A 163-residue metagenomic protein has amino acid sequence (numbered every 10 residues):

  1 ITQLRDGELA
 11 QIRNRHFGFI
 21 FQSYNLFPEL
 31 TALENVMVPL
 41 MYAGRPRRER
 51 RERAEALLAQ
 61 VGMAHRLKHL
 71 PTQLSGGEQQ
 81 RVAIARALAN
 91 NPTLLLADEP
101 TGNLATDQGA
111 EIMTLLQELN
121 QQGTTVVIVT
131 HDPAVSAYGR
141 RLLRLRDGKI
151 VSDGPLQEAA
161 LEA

Functional and structural regions predicted by a protein language model:
I1-L145: ABC family nucleotide-binding domain
K149-A163: Conserved beta-strand-loop-alpha-helix hinge in the C-terminal portion of ABC ATPase nucleotide-binding domains
